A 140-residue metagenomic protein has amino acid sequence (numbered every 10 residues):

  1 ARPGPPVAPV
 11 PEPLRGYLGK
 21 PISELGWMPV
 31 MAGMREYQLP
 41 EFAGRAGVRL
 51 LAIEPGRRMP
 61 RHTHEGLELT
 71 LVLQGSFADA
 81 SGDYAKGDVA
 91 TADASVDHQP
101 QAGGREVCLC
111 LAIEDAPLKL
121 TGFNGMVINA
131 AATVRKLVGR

Functional and structural regions predicted by a protein language model:
A1-S23: Positively biased amphipathic helices and basic secretion/translocation or surface-docking motifs that either flank
S23-P60: A short glycine-rich, His/Asp/Glu-containing loop-to-beta-strand
E36-Q38, V48-A52, L69, V89-T91 (+1 more regions): Conserved hydrophobic/aromatic beta-strand scaffold that supports enzyme active sites
E54-R57, T63-D79: Glycine- and acidic-residue-biased ligand/ion/polar-headgroup-sensing regions
M59-R61, A80, H98-G104: Short beta-strand His + acidic residue motifs that chelate non-heme Fe in jelly-roll/DSBH and cupin folds
D79-Q99: Short acidic-glycine-tyrosine-enriched beta hairpin
V96-L120: Ligand-binding loop in jelly-roll beta-barrel domains
L111-R140: Double-stranded beta-helix
